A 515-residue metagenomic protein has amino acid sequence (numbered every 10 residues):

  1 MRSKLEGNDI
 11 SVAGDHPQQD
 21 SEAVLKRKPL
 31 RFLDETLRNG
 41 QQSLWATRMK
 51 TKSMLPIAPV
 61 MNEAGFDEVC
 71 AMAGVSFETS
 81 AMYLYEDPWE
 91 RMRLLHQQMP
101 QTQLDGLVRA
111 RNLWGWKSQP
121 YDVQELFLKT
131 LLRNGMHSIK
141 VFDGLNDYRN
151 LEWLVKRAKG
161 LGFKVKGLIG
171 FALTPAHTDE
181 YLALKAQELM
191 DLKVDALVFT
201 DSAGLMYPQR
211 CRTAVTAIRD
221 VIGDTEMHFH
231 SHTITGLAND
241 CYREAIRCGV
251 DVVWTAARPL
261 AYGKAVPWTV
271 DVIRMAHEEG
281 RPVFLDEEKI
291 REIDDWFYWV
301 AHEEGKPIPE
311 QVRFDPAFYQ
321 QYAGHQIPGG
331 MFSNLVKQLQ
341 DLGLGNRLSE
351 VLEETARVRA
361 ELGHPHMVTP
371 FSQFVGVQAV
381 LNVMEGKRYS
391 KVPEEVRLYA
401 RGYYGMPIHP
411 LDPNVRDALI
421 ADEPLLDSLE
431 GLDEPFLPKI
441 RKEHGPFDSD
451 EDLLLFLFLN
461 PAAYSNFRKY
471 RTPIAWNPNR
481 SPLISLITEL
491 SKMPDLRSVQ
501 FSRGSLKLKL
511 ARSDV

Functional and structural regions predicted by a protein language model:
D15, P59, E68, M72-M190 (+2 more regions): Active-site beta->alpha loop and helix N-cap motifs at the rims of alpha/beta catalytic domains
A23-T47, M99-W116, G160-L173, I218-E226: N-terminal small/glycine-rich loop or linker at the start of catalytic domains across soluble metabolic enzymes
F32, G40, M61, V141 (+4 more regions): Conserved, mostly hydrophobic/aromatic
P56, V60-S80, D315-Y322, Q326-V515: Terminal or standalone catalytic/regulatory effector modules within metabolic enzymes and repeat proteins
M92-P100, E152-G162, R212-G223, H277 (+2 more regions): Surface-exposed amphipathic alpha-helices with a cationic face
V141, D201, C248-P267: Glycine-rich phosphate-binding active-site loops on the catalytic face of alpha/beta enzymes
H177-L189, T235-D251: Catalytic cores of alpha/beta
A261-F284: C-terminal helical cap(s) of enzyme catalytic domains, especially alpha/beta-barrels
